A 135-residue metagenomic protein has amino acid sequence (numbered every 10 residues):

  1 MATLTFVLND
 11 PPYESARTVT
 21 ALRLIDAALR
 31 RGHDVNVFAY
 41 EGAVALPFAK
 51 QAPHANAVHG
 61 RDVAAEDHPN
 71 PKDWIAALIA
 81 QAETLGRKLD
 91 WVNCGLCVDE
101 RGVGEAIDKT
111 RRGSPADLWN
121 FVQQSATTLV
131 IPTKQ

Functional and structural regions predicted by a protein language model:
T3, R30-N36, D90: Residues at the starts of beta-strands that form the adenosine-phosphate
L4-V19, V35, E41, L46-P47 (+2 more regions): Short, glycine-rich nucleotide/cofactor-binding loops
V7-P11, H59-A64, D99-A106: Short, basic, glycine/proline-bearing loop/turn elements
T18-R31, V37: Histidine-anchored nucleotide/phosphate-binding helix
L29-R30, E83-L85, V122-Q123: Anion (oxyanion) recognition and catalysis
P53-N56, K109-R111: Short, hinge-like loop/turn segments at secondary-structure boundaries
A55-N93: A glycine-rich helix N-cap at a beta->alpha junction
L89-Q135: N-terminal glycine-rich phosphate/adenylate-binding segment common to multiple enzyme folds
